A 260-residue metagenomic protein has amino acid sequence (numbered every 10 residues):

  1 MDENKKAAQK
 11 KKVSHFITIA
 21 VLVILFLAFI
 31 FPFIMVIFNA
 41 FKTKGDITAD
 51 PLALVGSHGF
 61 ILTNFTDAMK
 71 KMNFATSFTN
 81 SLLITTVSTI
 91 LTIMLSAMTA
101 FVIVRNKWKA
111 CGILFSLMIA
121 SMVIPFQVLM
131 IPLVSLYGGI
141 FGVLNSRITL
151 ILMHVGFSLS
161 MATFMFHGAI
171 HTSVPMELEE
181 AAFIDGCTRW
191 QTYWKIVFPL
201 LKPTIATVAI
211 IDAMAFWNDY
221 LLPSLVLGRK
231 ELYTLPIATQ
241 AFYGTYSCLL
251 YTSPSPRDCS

Functional and structural regions predicted by a protein language model:
M1-E3: N-terminal Lys/Arg-rich, disordered targeting/topogenic segments
K6-S260: A structural signal for multi-pass alpha-helical bundles of membrane permease subunits that mediate small-molecule
